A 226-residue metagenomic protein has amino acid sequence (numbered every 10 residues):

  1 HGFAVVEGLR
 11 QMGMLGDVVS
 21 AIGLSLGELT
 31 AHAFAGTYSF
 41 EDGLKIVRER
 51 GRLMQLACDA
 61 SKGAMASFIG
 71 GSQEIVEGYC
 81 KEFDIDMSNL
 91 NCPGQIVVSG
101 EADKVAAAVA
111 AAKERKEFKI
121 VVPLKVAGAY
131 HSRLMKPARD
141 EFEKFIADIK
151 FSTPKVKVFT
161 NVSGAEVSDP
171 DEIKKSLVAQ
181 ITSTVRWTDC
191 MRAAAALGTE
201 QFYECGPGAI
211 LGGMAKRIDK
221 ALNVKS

Functional and structural regions predicted by a protein language model:
H1-I75, K119-I120, Q201-S226: FabD-like malonyl-/acyl-CoA
H1-V18, K144-S226: Acyltransferase/transacylase module recognition
F34-T182: Alpha/beta catalytic cores of group-transfer enzymes, especially the acyltransferase/condensing modules of polyketide
